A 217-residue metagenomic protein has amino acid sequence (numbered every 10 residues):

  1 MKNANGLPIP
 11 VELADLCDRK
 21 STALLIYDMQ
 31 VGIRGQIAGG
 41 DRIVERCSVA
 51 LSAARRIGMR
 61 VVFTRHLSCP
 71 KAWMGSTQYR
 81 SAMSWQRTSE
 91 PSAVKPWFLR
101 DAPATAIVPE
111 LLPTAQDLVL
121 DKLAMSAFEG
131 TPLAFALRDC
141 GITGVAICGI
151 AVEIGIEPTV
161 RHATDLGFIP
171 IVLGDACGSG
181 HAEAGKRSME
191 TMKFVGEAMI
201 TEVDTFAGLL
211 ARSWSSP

Functional and structural regions predicted by a protein language model:
M1-A23, V49-S52, R56-I57, M74 (+1 more regions): Active-site-adjacent betaalpha module
K20, A38-A54, G58-L67: A short alpha/beta connector and helix-capping loop motif
I26, M59-H66, A72, L173: Short beta-strand segments at enzyme active-site cores
M29, L67, V152: A generic "binding-loop/recognition-motif" signal
Q30-G35: Short acidic, Gly/Ser-rich segments with clustered Asp/Glu that frequently serve as metal-coordination loops in enzyme
Q36-G40, E183-A184: Short, solvent-exposed loop/turn segments at secondary-structure boundaries
